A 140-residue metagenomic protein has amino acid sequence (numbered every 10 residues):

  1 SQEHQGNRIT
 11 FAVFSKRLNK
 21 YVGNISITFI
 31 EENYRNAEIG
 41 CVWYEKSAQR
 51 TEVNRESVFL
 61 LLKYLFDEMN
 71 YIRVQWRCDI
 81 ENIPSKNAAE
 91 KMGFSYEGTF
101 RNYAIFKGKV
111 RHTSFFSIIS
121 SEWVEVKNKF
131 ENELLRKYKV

Functional and structural regions predicted by a protein language model:
S1-T51, Y64, E68, K109-V140: GNAT-family acyltransferases
N54: Glycine-rich acyl-CoA binding loop
D67-R77: Conserved GNAT acetyl-CoA-binding A-motif
W76-K86: Conserved beta-strand-loop-alpha-helix junction that forms the acyl-donor binding cleft
R77, S95-K109: Conserved catalytic-core motifs of GNAT/GCN5-like acyltransferases
